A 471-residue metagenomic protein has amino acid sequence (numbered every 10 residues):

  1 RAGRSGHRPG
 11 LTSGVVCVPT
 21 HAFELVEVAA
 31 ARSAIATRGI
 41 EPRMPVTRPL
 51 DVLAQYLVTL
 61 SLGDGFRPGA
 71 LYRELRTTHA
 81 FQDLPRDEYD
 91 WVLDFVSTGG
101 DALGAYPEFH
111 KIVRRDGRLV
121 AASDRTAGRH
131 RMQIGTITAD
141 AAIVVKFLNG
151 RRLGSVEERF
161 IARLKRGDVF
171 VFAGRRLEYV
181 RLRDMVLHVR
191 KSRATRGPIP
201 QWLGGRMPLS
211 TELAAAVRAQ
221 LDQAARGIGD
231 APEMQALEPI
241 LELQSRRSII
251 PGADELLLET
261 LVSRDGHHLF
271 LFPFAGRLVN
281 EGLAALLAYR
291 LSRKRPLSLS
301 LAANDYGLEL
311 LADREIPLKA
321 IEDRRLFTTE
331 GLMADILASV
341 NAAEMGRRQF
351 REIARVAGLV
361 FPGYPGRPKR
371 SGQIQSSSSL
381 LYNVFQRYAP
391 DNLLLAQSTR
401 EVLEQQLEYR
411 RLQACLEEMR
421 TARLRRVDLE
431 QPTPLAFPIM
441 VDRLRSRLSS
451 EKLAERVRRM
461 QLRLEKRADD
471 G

Functional and structural regions predicted by a protein language model:
R1-V46: Conserved segment of the helicase C-terminal RecA-like domain
L50-Q55: Short, leucine-enriched amphipathic alpha-helices that occur as contiguous helical runs
G63-R67: Short capping segments at the starts of secondary-structure elements
Y72-A142, V156-E157, P200-Q201, P208-G471: Extended, highly charged accessory segments
I137-A139, L164, V171: Short, well-ordered loop/turn sites that connect or cap secondary structure elements
G150-V169: A conserved acidic, glycine/proline-rich C-terminal tail/linker
R183-P200: Short, solvent-exposed secondary-structure boundary/capping segments
